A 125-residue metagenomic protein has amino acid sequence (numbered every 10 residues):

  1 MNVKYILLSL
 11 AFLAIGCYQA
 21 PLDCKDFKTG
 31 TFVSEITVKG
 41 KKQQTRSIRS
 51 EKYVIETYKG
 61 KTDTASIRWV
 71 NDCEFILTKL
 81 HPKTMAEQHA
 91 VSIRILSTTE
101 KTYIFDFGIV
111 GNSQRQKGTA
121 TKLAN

Functional and structural regions predicted by a protein language model:
M1-L7: Bacterial N-terminal signal peptides that target proteins for export
A14-G16: C-terminal motif of bacterial Sec signal peptides marking the signal peptidase cleavage site
Y18-A20: Bacterial signal peptide processing site
C24-K39: Tryptophan-anchored aromatic micro-motifs
Q43-V70: N-terminal glycine/threonine-rich, aromatic-flanked beta-hairpin/loop signature
E56, I104-T119: Short, exposed beta-strand-loop hairpins at the edges of beta-sheets in extracellular/periplasmic proteins
S66-E74, I95-T102, K122-N125: A short, structured loop/turn motif at beta-sheet edges
L77-E100: An anionic, turn-rich surface loop/hairpin at beta-sheet edges that serves as a generic interaction/coordination patch
